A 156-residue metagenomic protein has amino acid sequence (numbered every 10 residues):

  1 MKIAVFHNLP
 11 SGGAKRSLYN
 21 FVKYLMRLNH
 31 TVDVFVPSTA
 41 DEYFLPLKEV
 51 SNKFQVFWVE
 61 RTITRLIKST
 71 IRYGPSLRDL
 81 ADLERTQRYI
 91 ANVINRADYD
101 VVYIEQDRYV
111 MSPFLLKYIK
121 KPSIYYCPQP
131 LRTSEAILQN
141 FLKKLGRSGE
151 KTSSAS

Functional and structural regions predicted by a protein language model:
M1-I3: Extreme N-terminal starter segment of soluble prokaryotic enzymes
V5-Y19: A short, glycine/small-residue-rich beta-strand->loop->alpha-helix junction that serves as a flexible
N8-S11, Y24-S76: N-terminal strand-loop element at the rim of the active site of nucleotide-sugar-dependent glycosyltransferases
P10-G12, T39-D41, D107-V110, Q129-R132: Short, solvent-exposed loop/turn segments at secondary-structure junctions
S17, F44-K48, L66-I71, L115-L116 (+2 more regions): Short aromatic-enriched loop/helix-cap "lid" or pocket-rim segments at secondary-structure transitions that line
R65-M111: An amphipathic, basic-hydrophobic alpha-helix
V101-Y103, K117-S154: Active-site proximal beta-strand in glycosyltransferases
